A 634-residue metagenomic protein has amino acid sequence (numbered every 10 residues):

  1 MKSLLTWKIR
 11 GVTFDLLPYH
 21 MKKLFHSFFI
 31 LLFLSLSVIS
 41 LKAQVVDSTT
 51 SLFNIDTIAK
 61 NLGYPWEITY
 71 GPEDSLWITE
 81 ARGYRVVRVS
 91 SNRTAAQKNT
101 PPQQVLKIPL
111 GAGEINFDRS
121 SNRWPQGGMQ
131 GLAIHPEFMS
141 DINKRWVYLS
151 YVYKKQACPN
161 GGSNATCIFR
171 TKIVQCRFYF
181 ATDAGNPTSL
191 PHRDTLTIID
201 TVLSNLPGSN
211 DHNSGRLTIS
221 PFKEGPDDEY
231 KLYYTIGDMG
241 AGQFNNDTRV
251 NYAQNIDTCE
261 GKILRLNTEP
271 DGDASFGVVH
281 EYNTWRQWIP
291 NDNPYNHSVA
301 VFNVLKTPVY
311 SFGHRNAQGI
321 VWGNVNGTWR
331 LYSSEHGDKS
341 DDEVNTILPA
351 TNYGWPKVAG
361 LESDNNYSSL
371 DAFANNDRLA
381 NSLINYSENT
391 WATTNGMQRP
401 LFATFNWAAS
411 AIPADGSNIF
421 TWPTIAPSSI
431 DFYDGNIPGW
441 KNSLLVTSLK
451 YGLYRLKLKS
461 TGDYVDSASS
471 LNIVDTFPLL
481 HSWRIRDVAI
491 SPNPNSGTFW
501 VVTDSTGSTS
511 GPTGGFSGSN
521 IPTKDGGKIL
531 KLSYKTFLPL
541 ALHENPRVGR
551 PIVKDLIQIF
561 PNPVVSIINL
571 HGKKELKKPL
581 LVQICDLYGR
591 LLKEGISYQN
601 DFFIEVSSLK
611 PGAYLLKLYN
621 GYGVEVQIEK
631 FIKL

Functional and structural regions predicted by a protein language model:
M1-V45, L542: Bacterial Sec-dependent N-terminal signal peptides
K2-L16, P546-F560, V564-L634: C-terminal outer-membrane/trafficking sorting elements
Q44-A241, G319-N324, W329-G337, P423-D466 (+2 more regions): Acidic, Gly/Ser/Thr-rich repeat motifs that build Ca2+-stabilized beta-propeller blades
T57, Q104, I198, I473 (+2 more regions): Residue-level detector of beta-propeller blades
N92, E269, K459, K535 (+2 more regions): Solvent-exposed strand-loop boundary residues in beta-sheet-rich modules
G113-R123, G127-M129, E137-M139, D228-K231 (+3 more regions): Beta-propeller domain segments
I485-D487: Repeated scaffold domains used in trafficking and secretory/extracellular systems, primarily beta-propellers
K535-P546: Short, compositionally biased serine/threonine- and acidic-rich segments at solvent-exposed termini, linkers, or domain
